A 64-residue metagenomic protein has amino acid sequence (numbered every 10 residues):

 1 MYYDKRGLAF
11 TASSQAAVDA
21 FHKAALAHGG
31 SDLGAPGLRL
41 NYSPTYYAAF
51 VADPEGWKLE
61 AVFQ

Functional and structural regions predicted by a protein language model:
M1-Y2, Y42: Extracellular/periplasmic catalytic domains that process cell-envelope and extracellular macromolecules
Y3-G7: Short, solvent-exposed beta-strand edge segments and adjacent coil->beta transition regions
L8-P54: Vicinal oxygen chelate
A52-Q64: Short, contiguous alpha-helical
